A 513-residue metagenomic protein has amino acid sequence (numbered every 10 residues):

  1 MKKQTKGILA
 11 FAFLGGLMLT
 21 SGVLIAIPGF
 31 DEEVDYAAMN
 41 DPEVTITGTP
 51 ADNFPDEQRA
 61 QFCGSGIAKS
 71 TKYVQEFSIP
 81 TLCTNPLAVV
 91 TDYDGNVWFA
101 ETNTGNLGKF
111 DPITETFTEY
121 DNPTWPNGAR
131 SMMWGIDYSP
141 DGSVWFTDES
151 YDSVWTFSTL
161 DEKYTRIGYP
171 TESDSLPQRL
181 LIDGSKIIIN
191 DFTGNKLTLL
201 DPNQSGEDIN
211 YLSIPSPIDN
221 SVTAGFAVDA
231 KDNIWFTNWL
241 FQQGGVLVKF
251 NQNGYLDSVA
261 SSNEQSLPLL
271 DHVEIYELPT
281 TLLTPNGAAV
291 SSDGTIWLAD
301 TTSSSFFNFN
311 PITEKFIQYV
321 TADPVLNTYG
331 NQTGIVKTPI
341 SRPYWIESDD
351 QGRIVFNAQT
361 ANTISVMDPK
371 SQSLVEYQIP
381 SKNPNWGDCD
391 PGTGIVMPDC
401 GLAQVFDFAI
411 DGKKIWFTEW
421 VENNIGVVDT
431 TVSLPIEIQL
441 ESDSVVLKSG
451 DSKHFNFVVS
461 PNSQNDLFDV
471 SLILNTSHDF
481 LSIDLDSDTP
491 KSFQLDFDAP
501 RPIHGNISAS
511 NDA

Functional and structural regions predicted by a protein language model:
N40-Y73, A260-L267: Blade/loop signatures of beta-propeller domains
N53-D56, S78-G105: Beta-strand-rich domains and repeat architectures in extracellular enzymes and scaffolds, especially beta-propellers
F62-C63, K72-I79, D121-N127, G168-E172 (+4 more regions): Surface-exposed loop and turn segments in beta-propeller and other repeat-based domains that flank or scaffold
L82-Y93, W125-P140, E172-G184, P217-K231 (+3 more regions): Beta-rich, blade/repeat-based domains predominating in secreted/periplasmic proteins but also intracellular
V97-N103, F146-S150, I189-G194, I234-Q242 (+6 more regions): Conserved beta-strand positions in repeat-built beta-propeller and related beta-rich domains
D111-E115, S158-E162, D201-G206, N251-Y255 (+3 more regions): Short loop/turn segments that connect beta-strands within beta-propeller blades
V396-P435: Blade-level signature of beta-propeller repeat domains, shared across WD40, Kelch, NHL, RCC1 and BNR/Asp-box propellers
S433-A513: Long beta-sheet-rich domains in secretory-pathway and surface-associated proteins
